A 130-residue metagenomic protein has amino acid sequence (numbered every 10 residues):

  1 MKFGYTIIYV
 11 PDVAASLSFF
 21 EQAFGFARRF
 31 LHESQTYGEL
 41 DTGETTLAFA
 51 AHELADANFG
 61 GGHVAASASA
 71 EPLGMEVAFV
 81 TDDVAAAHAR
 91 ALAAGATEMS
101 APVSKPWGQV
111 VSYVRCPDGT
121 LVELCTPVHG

Functional and structural regions predicted by a protein language model:
M1-Y5, A27-V80, A86-R115, T126-G130: Vicinal oxygen chelate
V10-D12, P106: Conserved beta-strand-loop-alpha-helix junction that forms the acyl-donor binding cleft
D12-V13, D82-V84: Helix N-cap motif at beta-to-alpha junctions
S16-E21, A91, G119: Conserved active-site tyrosine of GNAT-family acetyltransferases
L121-L124: Short glycine-/small-residue motifs
